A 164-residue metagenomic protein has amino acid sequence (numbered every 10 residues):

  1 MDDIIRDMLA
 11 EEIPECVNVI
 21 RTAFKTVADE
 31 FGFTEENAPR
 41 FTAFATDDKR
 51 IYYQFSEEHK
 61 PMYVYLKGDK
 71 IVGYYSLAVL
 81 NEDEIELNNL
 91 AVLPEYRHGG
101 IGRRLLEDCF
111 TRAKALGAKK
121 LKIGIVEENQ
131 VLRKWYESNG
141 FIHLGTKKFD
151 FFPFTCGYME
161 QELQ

Functional and structural regions predicted by a protein language model:
D3, D7-I13, V17-P94, L106-D108 (+3 more regions): Acetyl-CoA-dependent GNAT
F31-G32, G99, Q130, P153: Non-catalytic, surface-exposed connector residues within folded enzymatic/regulatory domains
K70, L93-E107, K114-L116, E127-K134 (+1 more regions): Conserved glycine-rich acetyl-CoA-binding loop
I85, G99, G157: Glycine-centered loop/turn positions within well-structured domains that cap or flank conserved ligand/cofactor-binding
K119-R133, E137-N139, T146-Q164: C-terminal "cap" of GNAT-fold acetyltransferases
